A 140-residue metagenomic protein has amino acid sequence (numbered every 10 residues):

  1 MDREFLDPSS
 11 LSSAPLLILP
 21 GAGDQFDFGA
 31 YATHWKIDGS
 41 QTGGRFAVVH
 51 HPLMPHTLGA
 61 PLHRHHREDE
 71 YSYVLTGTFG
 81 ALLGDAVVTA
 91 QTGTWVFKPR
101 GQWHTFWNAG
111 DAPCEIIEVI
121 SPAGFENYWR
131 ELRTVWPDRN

Functional and structural regions predicted by a protein language model:
M1-W35: Extreme N-terminal tail/first-helix region
A22-L62, E68-D69, G124: A short glycine-rich, His/Asp/Glu-containing loop-to-beta-strand
F26, D85-W103: Short acidic-glycine-tyrosine-enriched beta hairpin
G44, R100-E126: Ligand-binding loop in jelly-roll beta-barrel domains
P52, T78-G80, V119: Residue-level recognition of well-ordered beta-strand positions that form the cores of beta-sheet-rich folds across
R67-F79, G84: Glycine- and acidic-residue-biased ligand/ion/polar-headgroup-sensing regions
R130-N140: Acidic/histidine-enriched, glycine/proline-rich intrinsically disordered or flexible terminal extensions
